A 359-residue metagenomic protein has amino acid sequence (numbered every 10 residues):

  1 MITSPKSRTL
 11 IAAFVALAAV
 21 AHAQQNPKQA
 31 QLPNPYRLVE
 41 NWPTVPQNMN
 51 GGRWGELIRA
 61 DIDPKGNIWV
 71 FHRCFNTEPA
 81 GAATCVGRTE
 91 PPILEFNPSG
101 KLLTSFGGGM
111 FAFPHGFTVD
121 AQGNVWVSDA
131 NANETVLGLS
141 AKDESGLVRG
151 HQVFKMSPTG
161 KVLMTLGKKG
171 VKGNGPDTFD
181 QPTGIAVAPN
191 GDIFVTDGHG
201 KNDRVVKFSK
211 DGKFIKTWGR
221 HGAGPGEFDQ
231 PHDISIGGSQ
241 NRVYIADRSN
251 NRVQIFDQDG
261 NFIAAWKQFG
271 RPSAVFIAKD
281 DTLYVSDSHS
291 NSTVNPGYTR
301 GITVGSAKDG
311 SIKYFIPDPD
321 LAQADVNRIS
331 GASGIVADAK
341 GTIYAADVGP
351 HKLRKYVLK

Functional and structural regions predicted by a protein language model:
M1-I11: Bacterial N-terminal signal peptides that target proteins for export
F14-A23: Hydrophobic h-region of N-terminal signal peptides that target proteins for export in Gram-negative bacteria
Q24-K359: Eukaryotic scaffold repeat domains enriched in small/polar residues
